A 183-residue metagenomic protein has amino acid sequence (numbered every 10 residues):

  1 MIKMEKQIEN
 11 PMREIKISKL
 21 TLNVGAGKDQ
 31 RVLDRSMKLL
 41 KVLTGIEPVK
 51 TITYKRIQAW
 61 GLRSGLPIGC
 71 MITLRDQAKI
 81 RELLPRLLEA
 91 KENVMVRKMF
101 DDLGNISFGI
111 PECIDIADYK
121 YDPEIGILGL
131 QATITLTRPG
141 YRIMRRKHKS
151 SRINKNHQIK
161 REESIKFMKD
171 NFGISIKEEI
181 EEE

Functional and structural regions predicted by a protein language model:
M1-E183: Ribosome-associated RNA-binding proteins
